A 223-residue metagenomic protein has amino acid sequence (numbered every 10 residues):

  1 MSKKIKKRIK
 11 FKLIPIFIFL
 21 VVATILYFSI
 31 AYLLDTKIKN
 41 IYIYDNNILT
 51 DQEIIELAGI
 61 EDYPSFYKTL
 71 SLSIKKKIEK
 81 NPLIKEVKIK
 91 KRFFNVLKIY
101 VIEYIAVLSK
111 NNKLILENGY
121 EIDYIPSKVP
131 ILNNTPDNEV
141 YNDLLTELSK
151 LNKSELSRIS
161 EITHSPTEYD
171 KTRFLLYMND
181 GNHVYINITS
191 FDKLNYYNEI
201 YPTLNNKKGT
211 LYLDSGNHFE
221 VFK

Functional and structural regions predicted by a protein language model:
S2-Y32, T36-K39, Q52, E56-S65 (+2 more regions): Charged, solvent-exposed interaction patches on well-folded alpha/beta domains that mediate macromolecular contacts
I43: Extended, alpha-helix-rich binding/interface surfaces that flank or overlap catalytic cores and mediate recognition
I48-L49: Short helix-loop capping/hinge motifs at secondary-structure junctions, enriched in acidic/polar residues
N81: Acidic-histidine catalytic/liganding microenvironments
